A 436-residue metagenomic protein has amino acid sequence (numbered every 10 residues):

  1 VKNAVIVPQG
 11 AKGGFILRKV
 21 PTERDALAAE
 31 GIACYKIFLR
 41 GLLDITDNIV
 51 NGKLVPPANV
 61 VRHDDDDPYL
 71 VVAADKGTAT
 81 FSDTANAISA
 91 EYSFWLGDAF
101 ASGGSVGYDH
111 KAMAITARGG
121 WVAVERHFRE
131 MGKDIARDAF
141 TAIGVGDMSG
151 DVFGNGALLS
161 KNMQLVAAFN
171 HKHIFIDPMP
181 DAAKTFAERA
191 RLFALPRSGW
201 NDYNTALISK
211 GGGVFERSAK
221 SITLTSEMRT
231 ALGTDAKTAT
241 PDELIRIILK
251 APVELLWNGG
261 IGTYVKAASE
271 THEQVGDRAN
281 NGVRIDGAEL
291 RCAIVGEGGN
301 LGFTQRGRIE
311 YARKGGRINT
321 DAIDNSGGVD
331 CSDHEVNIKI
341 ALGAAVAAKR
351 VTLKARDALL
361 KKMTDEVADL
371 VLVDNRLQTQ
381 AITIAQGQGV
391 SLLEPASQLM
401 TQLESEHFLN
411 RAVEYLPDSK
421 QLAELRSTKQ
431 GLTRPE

Functional and structural regions predicted by a protein language model:
V1-Q9, G14: Segments forming glycine/polar-rich beta-alpha architectures that bind adenosine-containing cofactors
Q9-G10, K19-V20, A157, A268-S269: Short acidic-glycine loop/turn motifs at beta-strand connectors
G14-F15, G150: Short, surface-exposed loop/turn segments at secondary-structure boundaries that line and modulate
I16-L39: Short secondary-structure subsegments characteristic of cysteine-rich extracellular domains
I32, K36, L43-D65, T78-E436: Non-transmembrane, aqueous-exposed alpha-helical and coiled segments at domain scale
P68-Y69, A73: Conserved anion/nucleotide-ligand pocket segment
